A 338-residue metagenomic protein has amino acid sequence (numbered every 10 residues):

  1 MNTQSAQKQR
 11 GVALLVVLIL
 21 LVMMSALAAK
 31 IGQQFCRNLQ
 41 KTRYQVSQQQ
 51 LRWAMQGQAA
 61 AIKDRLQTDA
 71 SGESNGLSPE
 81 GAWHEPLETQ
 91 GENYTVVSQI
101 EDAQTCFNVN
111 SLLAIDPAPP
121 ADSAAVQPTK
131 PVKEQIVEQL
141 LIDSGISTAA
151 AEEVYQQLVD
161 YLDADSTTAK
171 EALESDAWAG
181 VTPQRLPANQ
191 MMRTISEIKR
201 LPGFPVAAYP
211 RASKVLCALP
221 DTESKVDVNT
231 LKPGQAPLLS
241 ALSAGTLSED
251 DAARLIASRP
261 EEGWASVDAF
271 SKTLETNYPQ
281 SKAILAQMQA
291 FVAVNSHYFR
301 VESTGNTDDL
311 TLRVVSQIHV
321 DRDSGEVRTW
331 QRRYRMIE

Functional and structural regions predicted by a protein language model:
N2-E338: Compositionally biased linear targeting/interaction segments
